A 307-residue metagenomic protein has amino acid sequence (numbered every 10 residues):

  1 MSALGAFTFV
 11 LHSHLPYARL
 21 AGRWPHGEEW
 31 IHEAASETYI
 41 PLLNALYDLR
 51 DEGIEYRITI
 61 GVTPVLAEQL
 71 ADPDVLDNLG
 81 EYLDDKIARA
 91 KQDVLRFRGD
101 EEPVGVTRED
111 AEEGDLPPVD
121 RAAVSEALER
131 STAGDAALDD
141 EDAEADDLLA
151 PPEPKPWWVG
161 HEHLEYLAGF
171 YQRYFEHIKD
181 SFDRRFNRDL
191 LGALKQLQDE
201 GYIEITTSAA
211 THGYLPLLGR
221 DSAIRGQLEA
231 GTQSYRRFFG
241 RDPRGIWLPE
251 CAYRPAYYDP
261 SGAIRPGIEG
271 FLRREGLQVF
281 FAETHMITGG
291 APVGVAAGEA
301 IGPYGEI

Functional and structural regions predicted by a protein language model:
M1-I307: Carbohydrate-active enzymes and regulators
